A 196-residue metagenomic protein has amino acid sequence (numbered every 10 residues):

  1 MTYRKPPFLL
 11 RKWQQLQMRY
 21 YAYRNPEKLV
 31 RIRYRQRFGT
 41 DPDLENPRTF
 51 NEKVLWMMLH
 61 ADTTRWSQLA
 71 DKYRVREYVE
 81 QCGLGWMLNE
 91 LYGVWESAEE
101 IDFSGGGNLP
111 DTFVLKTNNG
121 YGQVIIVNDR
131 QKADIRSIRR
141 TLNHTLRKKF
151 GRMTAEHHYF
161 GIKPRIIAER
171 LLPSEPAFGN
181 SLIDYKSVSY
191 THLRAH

Functional and structural regions predicted by a protein language model:
M1-H60: Membrane-proximal basic amphipathic "stem/tether" segments
M58-D62, W66-I183: Active-site nucleotide/adenylate-binding loops and adjacent lid/helix of ATP-dependent enzymes
N108, S189-Y190: Generic beta-strand structural signal
K186: Short, surface-exposed charged micro-motifs
T191-H196: Conserved small/polar residues in nucleotide/adenosyl-binding loops
